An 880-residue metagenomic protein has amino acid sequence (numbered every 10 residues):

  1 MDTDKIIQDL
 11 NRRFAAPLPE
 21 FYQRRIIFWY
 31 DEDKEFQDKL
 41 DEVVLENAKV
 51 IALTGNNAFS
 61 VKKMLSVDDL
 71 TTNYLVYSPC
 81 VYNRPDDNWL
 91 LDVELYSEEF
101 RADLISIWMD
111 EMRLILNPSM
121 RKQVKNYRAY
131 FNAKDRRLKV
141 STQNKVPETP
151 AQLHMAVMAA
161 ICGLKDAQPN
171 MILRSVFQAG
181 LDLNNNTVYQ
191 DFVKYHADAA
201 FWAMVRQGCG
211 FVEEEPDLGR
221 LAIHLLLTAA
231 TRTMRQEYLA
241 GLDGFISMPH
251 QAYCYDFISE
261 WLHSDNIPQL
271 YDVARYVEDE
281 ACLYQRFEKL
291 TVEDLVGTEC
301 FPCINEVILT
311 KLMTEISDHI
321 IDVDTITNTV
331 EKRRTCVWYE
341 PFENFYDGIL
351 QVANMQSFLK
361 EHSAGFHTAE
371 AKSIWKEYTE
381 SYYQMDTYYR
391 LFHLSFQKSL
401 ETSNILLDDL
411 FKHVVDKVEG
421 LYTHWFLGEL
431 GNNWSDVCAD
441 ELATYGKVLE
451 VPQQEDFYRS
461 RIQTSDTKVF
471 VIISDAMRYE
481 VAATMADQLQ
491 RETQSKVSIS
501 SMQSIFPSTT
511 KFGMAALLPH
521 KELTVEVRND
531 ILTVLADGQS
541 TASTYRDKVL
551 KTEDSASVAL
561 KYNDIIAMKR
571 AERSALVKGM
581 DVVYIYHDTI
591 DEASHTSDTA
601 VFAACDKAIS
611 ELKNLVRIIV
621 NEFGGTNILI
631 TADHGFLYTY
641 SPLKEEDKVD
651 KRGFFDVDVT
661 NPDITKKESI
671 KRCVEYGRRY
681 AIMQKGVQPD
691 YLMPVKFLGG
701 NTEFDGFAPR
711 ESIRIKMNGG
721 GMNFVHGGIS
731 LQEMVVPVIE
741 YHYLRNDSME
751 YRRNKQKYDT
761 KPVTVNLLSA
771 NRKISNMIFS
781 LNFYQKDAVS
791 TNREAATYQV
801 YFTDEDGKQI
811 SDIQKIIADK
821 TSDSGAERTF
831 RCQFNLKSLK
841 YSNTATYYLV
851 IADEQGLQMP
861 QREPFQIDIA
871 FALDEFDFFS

Functional and structural regions predicted by a protein language model:
M1-K468, R478-I628, A632-S880: …; additionally, a secondary subgroup of soluble metalloenzymes is captured
I472: Beta1/beta-strand and adjacent pyrophosphate-binding region of the FAD-binding site in flavoprotein oxidoreductases
